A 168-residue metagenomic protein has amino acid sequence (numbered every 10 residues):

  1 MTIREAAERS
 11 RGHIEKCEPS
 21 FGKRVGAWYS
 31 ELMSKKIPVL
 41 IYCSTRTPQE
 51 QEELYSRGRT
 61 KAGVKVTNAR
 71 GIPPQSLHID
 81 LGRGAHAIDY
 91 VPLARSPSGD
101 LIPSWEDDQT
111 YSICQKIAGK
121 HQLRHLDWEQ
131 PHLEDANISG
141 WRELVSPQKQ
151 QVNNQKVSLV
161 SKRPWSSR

Functional and structural regions predicted by a protein language model:
T2-V145, S158-S166: Cell-envelope/glycan interface and biosynthesis
Q151-N153, S158-L159: Secreted/extracellular ectodomain signature
